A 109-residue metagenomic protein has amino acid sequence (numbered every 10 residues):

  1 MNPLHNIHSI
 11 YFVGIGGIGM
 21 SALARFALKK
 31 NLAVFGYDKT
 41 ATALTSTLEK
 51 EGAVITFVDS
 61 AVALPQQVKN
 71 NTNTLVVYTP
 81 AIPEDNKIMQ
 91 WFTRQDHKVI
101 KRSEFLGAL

Functional and structural regions predicted by a protein language model:
M1-K101, F105: N-terminal leader/targeting and accessory segments in enzymes
A108-L109: Phosphate-binding P-loop
